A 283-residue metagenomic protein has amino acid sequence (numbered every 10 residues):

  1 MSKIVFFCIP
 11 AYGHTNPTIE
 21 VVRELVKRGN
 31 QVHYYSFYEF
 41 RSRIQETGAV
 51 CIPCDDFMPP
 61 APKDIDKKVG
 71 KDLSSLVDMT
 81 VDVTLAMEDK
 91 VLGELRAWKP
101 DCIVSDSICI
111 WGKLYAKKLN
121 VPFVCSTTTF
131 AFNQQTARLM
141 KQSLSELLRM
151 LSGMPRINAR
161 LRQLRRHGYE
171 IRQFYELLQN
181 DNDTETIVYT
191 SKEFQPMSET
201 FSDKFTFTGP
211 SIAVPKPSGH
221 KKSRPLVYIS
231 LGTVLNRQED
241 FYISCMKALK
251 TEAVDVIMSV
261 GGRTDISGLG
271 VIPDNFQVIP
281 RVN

Functional and structural regions predicted by a protein language model:
M1-Y12, V21: Nucleotide-activated donor-dependent transferases that construct or modify glycoconjugates
S2-K3, K27-L226, L231-V254, G268: Nucleotide-sugar-dependent glycosyltransferase catalytic domains
C8, S36, L231-T233, M258-G262 (+1 more regions): Active-site proximal loops enriched in glycine and acidic residues that flank catalytic Cys/His/Asp and coordinate
T15: Histidine-centered catalytic micro-motifs
T18: Motif I (Walker A/P-loop) of helicase-class P-loop NTPases
V21, G112, C245, V282-N283: Conserved sugar-transfer catalytic core signal across GT-A, GT-B, and GT-C glycosyltransferases
V22, I103-S105, N275-N283: A donor-sugar binding/catalytic signature common to diverse glycosyltransferases and related nucleotide-sugar
R224, M258-V260, T264-R281: Nucleotide-activated donor-binding/catalytic signature segment of Leloir-type glycosyltransferases, i.e., the conserved
